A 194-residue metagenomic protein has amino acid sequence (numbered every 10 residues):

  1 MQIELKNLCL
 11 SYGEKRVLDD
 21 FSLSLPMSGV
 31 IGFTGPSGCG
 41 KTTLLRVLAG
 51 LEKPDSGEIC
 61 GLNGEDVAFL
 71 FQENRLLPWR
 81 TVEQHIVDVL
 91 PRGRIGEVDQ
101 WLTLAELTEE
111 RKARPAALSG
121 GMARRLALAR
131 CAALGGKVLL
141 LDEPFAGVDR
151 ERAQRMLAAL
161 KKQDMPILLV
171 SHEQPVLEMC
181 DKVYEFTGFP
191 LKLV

Functional and structural regions predicted by a protein language model:
I3, L18-D20: Conserved structural motif at the start of ABC-family nucleotide-binding domains
T34-P36: The feature captures the beta-strand-to-loop junction immediately N-terminal to the Walker
A49: Helix-to-loop junction immediately C-terminal to a conserved catalytic motif
R80-G93: Q-loop/switch helix immediately C-terminal to the Walker
I95-E110: Conserved ABC ATPase "signature" region
R114-M122: Conserved ABC ATPase signature
L139-E143: Catalytic Walker B motif of ABC-type/P-loop ATPase nucleotide-binding domains
